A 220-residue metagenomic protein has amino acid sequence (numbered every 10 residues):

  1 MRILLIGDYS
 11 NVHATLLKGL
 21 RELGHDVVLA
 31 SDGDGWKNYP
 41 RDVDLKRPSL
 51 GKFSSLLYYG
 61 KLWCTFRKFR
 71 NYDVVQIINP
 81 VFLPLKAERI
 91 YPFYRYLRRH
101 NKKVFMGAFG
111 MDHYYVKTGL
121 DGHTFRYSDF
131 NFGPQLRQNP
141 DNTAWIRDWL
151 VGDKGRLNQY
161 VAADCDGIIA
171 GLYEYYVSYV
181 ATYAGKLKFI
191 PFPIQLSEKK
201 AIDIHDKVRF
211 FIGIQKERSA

Functional and structural regions predicted by a protein language model:
M1-V43, R99-K103, C165: N-terminal subdomain of nucleotide-sugar transferases
R2-I6, F66-R89, K103-G107: Short N-terminal targeting/anchoring amphipathic segment
G33-W36, E174-Y176, F189-K199: Short beta-strand->alpha-helix junction loop in the catalytic core of nucleotide-activated group-transfer enzymes
R47-K68: Glycine-rich, highly charged phosphate/nucleotide-binding loops
F69, R98, L120-F125, N158-A163: A conserved, positively charged/aromatic
M106-G152: Acceptor-binding helix/loop patch of EC 2.4 sugar-transfer enzymes, predominantly nucleotide-sugar-dependent
Y115-V116, I146-L187: A short, active-site helix/loop in glycosyltransferases that binds the activated sugar's phosphate group
I190-A220: Conserved donor-binding/catalytic core segment of Leloir-type glycosyltransferases
